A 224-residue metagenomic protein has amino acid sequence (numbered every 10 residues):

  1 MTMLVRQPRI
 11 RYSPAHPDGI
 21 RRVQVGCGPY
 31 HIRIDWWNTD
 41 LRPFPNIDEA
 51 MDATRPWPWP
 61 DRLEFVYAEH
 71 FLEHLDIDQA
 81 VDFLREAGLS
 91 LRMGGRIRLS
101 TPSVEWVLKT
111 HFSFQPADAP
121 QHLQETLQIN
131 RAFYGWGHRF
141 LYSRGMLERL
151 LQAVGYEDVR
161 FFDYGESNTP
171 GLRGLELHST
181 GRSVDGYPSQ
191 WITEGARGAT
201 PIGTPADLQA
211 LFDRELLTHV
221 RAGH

Functional and structural regions predicted by a protein language model:
M1-G19, D213-H224: Membrane-proximal basic amphipathic "stem/tether" segments
M1-T2, P8-Y12, G26-Y30, P58 (+2 more regions): A broad, low-specificity signal for short, low-complexity segments enriched in glycine/proline and polar/charged
T2, R42-N46, M51-R55, T126 (+3 more regions): Proteins with a high burden of low-complexity, intrinsically disordered sequence enriched in S/T/G/P/A and R, requiring
L4-P8, P17-G19, W37, Y67-A68 (+2 more regions): A generic short-segment signal for beta-strand/edge and adjacent turn/coil regions
P14, D40, S183-V184: Short secondary-structure boundary/capping segments
I20-V107, T193-R197: Conserved SAM-binding loop
Q79-D82, E86-H224: S-adenosyl-L-methionine-dependent methyltransferase catalytic module, highlighting the catalytic core
